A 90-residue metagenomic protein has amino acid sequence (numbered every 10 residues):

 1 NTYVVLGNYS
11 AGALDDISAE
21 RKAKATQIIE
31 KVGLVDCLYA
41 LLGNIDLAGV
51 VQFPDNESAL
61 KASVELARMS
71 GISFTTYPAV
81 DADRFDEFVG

Functional and structural regions predicted by a protein language model:
N1-K31, G43-I45, V80-G90: Short S/T/G/P-rich N-terminal loop/turn motif that feeds into the first structured element of a domain
Y3-N8, Y39-V64: Short, well-ordered beta-strand segments in beta-rich or mixed alpha/beta enzyme and ligand-binding folds
V32-Y39, S73-T75: A short linear hydrophobic-aromatic micro-motif
P54-D83: An amphipathic, aromatic/His-enriched active-site/gating alpha helix that lines ligand/cofactor pockets
